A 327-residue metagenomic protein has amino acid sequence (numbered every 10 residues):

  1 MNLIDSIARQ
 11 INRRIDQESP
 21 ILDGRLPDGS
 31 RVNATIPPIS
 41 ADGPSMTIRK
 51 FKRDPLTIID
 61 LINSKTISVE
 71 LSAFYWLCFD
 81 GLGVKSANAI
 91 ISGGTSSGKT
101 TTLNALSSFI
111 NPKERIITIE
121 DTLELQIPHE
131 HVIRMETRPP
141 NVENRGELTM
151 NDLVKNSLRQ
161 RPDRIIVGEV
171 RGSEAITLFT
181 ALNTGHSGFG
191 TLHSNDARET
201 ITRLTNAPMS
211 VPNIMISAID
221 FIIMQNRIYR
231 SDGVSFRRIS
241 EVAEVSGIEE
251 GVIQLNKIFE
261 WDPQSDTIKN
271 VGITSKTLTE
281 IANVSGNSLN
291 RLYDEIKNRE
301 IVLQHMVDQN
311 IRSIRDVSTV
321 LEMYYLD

Functional and structural regions predicted by a protein language model:
M1-S86: P-loop NTP-binding catalytic core
Q17-I21, S92-G94, R315-L321: Short coil/turn segments at secondary-structure boundaries
L26-D28, I36-P38, I48-K50, G93 (+4 more regions): Flexible glycine-/small-residue-rich
R53-P55, V132-E136, T180-T184, D196-A197 (+2 more regions): Short acidic (Asp/Glu) and glycine-rich catalytic loops that position anionic groups and cofactors
T57, D196, S313-D316: Alpha-helix N-cap recognition
S72-S96, T100-I228: Switch/coupling sub-region of P-loop NTPases
F221-Q304: Conserved P-loop NTPase
N298-D327: Terminal-proximal interaction/regulatory segments of ATP-powered molecular machines
